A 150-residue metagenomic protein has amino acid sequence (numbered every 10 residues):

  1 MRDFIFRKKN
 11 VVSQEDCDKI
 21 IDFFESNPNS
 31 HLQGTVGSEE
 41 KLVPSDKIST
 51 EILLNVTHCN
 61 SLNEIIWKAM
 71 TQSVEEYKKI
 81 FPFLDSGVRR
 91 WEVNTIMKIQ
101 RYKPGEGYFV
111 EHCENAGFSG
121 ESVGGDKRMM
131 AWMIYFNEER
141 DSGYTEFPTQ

Functional and structural regions predicted by a protein language model:
M1-Q150: Fe(II)/2-oxoglutarate oxygenase catalytic core
